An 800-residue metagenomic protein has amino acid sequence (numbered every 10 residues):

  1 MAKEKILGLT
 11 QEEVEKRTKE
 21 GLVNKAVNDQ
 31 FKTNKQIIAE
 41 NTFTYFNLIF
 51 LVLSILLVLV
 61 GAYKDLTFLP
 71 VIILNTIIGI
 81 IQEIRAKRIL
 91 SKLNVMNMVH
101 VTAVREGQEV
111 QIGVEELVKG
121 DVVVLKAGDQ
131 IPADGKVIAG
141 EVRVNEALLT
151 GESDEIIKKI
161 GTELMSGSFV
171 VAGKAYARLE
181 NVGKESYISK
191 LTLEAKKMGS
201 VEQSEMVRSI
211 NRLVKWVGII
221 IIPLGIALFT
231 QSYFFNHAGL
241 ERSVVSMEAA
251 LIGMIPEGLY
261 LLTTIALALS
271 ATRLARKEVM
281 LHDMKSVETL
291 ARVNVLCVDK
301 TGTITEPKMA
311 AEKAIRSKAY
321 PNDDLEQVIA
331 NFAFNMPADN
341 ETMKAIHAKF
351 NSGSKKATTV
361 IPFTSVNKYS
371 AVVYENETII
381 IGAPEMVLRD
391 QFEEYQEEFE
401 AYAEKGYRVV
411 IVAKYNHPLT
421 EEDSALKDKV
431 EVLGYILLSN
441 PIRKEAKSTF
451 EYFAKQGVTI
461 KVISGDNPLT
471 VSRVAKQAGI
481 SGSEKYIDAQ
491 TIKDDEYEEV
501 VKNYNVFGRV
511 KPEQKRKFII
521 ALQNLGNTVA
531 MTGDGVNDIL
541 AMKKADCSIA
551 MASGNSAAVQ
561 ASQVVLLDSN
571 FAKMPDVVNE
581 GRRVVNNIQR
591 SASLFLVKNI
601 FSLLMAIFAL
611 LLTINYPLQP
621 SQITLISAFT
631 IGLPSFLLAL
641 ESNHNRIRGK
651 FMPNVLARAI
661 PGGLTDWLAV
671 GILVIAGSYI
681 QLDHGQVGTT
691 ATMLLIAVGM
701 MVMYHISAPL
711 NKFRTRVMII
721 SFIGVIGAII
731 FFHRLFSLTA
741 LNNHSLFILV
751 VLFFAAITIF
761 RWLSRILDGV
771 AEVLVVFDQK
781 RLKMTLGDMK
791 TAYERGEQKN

Functional and structural regions predicted by a protein language model:
E4-G8, E12-N28, R85-R88, K92-V95 (+1 more regions): Actuator/coupling domain of P-type ATPases
N24-T102, I346: Transmembrane helix-loop-helix hairpins at the membrane interface
V60, K64-M98, E202-V295, F453 (+3 more regions): Hydrophobic alpha-helical transmembrane segments
I78, Q108, E180-G183, Q231-F235 (+10 more regions): Conserved beta-strand/loop elements of the cytosolic catalytic core of P-type E1-E2 ATPases, chiefly in the P-domain
M98-N211, R408-I411, I492-V501, N505: Cytosolic catalytic regions of P-type ion-transporting ATPases
L228, G482-A530, G535, A545 (+2 more regions): Membrane-embedded transport module
R292-E431, L438, E451-Y452, S464-S472 (+4 more regions): Cytosolic catalytic regions of ATP/NTP-dependent phosphoryl-transfer enzymes
